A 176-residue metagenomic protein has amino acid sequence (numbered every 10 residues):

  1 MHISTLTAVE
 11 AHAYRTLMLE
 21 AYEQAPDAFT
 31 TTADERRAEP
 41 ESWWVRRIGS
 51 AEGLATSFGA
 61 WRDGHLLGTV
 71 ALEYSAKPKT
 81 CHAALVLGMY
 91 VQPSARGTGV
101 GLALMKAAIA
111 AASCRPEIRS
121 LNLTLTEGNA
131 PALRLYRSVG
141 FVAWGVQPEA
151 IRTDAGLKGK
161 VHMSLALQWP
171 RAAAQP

Functional and structural regions predicted by a protein language model:
M1-I3: Extreme N-terminal starter segment of soluble prokaryotic enzymes
T5-T16, E20-S94, M105-A107, A111-R115 (+2 more regions): Acetyl-CoA-dependent GNAT
A55, K158-H162: Short hydrophobic/aromatic beta-strand or adjacent loop that forms the aromatic wall/cage of a ligand/substrate-binding
A84-L87, V100-L104, A130-A143, P148: Conserved N-terminal glycine/acidic-rich loop preference
V86-M89, L121-L125: Conserved hydrophobic beta-strand within the GNAT/NAT acetyltransferase core sheet that lines the active-site cleft
Q92-S94, T98, E127-G128: Active-site acidic-Proline motif in GNAT/NAT acetyltransferases
A112-T124: Conserved GNAT acetyl-CoA-binding A-motif
N122-L125, R137, V142-K158: Conserved catalytic-core motifs of GNAT/GCN5-like acyltransferases
